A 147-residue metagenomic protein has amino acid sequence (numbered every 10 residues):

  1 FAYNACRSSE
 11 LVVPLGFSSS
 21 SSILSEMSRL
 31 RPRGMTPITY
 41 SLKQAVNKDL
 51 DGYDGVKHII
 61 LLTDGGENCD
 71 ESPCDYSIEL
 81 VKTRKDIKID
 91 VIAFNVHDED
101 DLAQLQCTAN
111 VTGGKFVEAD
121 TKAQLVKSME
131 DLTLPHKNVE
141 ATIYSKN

Functional and structural regions predicted by a protein language model:
A2-D90, V96, L102-E118, K122-N138 (+1 more regions): Exposed acidic/Ser/Thr-rich ligand/metal-binding surfaces
K146-N147: Eukaryote-biased intrinsically disordered, low-complexity acidic regions enriched in Ser/Thr/Pro
